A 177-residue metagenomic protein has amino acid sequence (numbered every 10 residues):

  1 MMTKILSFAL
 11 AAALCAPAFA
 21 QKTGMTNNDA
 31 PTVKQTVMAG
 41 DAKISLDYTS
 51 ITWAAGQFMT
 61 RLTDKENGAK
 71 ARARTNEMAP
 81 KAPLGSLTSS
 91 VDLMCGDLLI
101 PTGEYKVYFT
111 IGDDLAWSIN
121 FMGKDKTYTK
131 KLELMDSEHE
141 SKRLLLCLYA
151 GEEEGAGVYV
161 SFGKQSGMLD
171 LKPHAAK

Functional and structural regions predicted by a protein language model:
M1-M2: N-terminal secretory signal peptides that target proteins for export/translocation
I5-L14: Sec-dependent N-terminal signal peptides
F8, W53-A55, G96, T102 (+2 more regions): A broad, structure-centric signal for solvent-exposed, well-ordered loop/edge residues that line or flank functional
L10, P31-A39, L87-C95: Short acidic-hydrophobic surface loop/beta-edge motif
A16-A20: Sec/Tat signal peptide C-region and signal peptidase I cleavage site
Q21-E77, G123-K177: Primarily secretory-pathway and cell-envelope proteins
T75-M122: Mid-length scaffold segments of soluble, non-membrane domains
